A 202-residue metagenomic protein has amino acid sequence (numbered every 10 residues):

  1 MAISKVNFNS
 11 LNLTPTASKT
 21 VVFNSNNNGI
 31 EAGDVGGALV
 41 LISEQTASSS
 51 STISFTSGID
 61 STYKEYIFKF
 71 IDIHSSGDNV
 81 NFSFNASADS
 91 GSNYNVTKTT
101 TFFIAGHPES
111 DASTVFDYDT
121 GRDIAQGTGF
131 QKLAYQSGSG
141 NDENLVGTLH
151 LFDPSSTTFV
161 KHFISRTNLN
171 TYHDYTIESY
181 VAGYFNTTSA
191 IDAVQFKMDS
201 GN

Functional and structural regions predicted by a protein language model:
A2-N9, N24, G33-N202: Surface-exposed molecular-recognition determinants
P15-S25: Extracellular disulfide-bonded cysteine-rich modules/repeats
G29-I30: Extracellular "leader-to-stem" segments immediately downstream of a signal peptide or signal-anchor in secreted/lumenal
